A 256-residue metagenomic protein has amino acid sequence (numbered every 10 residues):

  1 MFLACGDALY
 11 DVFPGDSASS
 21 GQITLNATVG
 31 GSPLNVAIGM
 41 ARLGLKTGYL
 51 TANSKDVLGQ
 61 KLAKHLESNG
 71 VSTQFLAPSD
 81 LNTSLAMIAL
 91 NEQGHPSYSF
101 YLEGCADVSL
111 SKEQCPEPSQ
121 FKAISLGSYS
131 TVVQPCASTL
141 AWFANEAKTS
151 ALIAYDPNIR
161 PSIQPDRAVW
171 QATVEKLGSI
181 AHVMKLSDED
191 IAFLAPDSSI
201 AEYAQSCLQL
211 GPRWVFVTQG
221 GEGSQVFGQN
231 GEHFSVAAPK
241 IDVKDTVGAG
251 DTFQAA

Functional and structural regions predicted by a protein language model:
M1-L3, G21, E146, P196-A256: Conserved phosphate-binding/catalytic region of the ribokinase-like
M1-L3, K122-A123, V183: Structural motif
M1-S72, V243-K244: Glycine-rich phosphate/adenosyl-contacting loop at the front of the ribokinase-like
F2, P116-E117, K176-L177, L208: Structural alpha-helical scaffold elements that stabilize or flank donor/cofactor-binding regions in carbohydrate
M40, S187, G250: Short, conserved phosphate/pyrophosphate- and ester-handling motifs at nucleotide-, phospho-/glycolipid
K46-S128, I153: Conserved N-terminal subdomain of the carbohydrate kinase-like
Y129-S206, E222-G223: Conserved beta-alpha-beta core of the PfkB/ribokinase-like small-molecule kinase fold
